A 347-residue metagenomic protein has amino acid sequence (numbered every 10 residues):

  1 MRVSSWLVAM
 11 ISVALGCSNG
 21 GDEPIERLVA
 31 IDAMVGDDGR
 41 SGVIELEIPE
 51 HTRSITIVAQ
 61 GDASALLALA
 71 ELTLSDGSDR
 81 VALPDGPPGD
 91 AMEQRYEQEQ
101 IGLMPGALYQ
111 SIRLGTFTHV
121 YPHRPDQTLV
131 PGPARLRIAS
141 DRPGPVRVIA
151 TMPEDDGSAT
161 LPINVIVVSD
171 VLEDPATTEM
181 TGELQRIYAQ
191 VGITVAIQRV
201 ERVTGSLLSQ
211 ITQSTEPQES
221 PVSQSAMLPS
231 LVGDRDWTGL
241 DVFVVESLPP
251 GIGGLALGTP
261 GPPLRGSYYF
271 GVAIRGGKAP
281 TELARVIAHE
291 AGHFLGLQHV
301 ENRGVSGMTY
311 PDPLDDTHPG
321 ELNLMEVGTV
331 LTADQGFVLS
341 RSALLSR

Functional and structural regions predicted by a protein language model:
S5-A14: Bacterial N-terminal signal peptides
G16-M34: Bacterial Sec-dependent N-terminal signal peptides
C17-N19, G36-A91: Acidic, Ser/Thr/Pro-rich low-complexity intrinsically disordered segments
R40-G42, L46, R80-R147: Noncatalytic accessory or regulatory domains flanking protease catalytic cores in secreted, cell-surface, and selected
A139-I211, V245-P249: Fold-level signature of zinc-dependent metallopeptidase catalytic domains
A176-E183, Q224, L283-I287, A291: Stable alpha-helical elements in mature extracytoplasmic
V195-P280: Active-site-proximal segments of metallohydrolase catalytic domains
R275-R347: The catalytic-center signature of Zn2+-dependent metalloproteases
